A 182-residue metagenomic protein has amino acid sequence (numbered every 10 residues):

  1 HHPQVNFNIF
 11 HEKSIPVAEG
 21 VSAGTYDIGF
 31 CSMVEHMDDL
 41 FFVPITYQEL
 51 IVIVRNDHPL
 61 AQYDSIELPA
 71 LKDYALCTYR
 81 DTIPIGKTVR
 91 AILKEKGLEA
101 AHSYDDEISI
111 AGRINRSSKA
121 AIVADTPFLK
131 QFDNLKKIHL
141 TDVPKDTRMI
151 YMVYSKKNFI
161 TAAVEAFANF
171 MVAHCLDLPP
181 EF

Functional and structural regions predicted by a protein language model:
H1-M37: Central regulatory/effector-binding core of bacterial HTH transcription factors
N6, G20, G24-T25, P44 (+3 more regions): Conserved functional loop/turn residues at catalytic and ligand-binding sites
I9, F30, F42, V52-I53 (+3 more regions): Generic preference for hydrophobic
K13-A18, S22-Y26, T82-H139: Hydrophobic hinge/microswitch elements
M37-E49, Y63, S109-F159, A166: Beta-alpha-beta core module
F42-L50, V54-L76: Flexible hinge/capping segments at coil-to-helix
Y74-K96, D125, I160-A168, L178 (+1 more regions): Secondary-structure junction motif
